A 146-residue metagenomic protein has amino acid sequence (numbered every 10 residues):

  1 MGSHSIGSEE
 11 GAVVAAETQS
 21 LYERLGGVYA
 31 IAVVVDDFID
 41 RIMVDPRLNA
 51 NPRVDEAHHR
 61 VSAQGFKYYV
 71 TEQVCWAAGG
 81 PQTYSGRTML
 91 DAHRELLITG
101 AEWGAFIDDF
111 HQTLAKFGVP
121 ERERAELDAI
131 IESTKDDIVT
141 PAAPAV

Functional and structural regions predicted by a protein language model:
G2-V146: Core of compact, soluble alpha-helical bundle domains
